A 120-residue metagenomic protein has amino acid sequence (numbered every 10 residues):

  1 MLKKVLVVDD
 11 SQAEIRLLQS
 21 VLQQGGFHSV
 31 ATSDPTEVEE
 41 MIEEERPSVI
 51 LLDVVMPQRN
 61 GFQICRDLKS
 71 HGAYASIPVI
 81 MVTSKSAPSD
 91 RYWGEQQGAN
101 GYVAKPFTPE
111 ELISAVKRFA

Functional and structural regions predicted by a protein language model:
R16-Q24: Charged docking surfaces used in two-component/phosphorelay signaling
G26-D34, M41: Short hydrophobic/Thr-rich beta-strand motif most characteristic of the beta2 strand and flanking loop of CheY-like
E45-L51: Active-site beta3 strand of CheY-like receiver
P57-Q58, A87: The feature encodes the CheY-like receiver
F107-V116: C-terminal output helix
